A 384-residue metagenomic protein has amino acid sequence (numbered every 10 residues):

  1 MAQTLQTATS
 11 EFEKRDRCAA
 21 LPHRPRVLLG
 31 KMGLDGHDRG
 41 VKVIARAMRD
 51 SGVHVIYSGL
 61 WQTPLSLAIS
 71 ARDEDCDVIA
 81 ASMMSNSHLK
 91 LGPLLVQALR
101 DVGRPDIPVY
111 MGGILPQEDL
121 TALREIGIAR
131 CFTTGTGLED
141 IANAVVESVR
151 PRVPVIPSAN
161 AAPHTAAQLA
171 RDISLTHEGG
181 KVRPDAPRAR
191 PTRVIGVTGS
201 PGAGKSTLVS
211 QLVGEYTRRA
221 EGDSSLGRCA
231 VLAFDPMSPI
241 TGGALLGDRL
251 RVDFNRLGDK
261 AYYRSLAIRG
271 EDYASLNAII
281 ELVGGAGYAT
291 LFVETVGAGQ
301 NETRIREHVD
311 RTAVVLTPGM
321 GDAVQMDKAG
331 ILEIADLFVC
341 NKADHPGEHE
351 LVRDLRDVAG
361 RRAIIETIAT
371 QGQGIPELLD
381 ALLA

Functional and structural regions predicted by a protein language model:
A2-K14, C131, E139-V194: Extreme N-terminal, non-catalytic leader segments that precede Walker-type/kinase nucleotide-binding cores
G30, T198-P201: Residues at the beta-strand->loop junction immediately N-terminal to the Walker
L34, V41-N143: Cofactor-cradling patches in redox/metallo enzymes
D35, S200-A203: ATP-binding Walker
A122-L138, A142-A144, I334-L383: Canonical P-loop GTPase G-domain recognition
T136, L169, I173-T192, A203 (+3 more regions): Nucleotide-state-sensitive switch-loop elements of NTP-binding domains
P163-S174, A369, E377-A384: Long, well-ordered amphipathic alpha-helical subdomains in the mid-to-C-terminal portions of large enzyme subunits
G299-R362: Conserved C-terminal guanine-recognition region of P-loop GTPase G domains, centered on the G4
